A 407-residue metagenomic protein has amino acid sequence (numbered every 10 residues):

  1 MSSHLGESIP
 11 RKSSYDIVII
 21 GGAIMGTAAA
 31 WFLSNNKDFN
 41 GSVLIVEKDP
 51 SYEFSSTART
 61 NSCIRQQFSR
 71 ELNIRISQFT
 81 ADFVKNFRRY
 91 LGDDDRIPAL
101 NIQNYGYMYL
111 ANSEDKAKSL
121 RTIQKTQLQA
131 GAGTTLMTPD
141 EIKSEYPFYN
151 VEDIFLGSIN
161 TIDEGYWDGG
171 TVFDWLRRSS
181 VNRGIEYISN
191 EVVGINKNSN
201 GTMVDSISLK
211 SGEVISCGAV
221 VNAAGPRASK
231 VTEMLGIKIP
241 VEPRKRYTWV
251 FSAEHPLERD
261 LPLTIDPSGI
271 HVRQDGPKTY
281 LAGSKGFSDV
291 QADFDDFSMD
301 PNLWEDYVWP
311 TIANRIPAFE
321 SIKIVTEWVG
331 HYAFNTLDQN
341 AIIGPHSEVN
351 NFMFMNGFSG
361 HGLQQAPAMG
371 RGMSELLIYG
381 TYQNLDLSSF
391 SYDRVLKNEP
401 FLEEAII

Functional and structural regions predicted by a protein language model:
M1-I17, F32-G41, E404-I407: Extreme N-terminal leader/targeting segments of oxidoreductases
S13-Y15, I188, L209-A219: Core beta-strand elements of the Rossmann-like FAD/NAD(P) dinucleotide-binding domain in flavoenzyme oxidoreductases
S34-T57: Glycine-rich FAD pyrophosphate-binding loop
N61-E145, G269-H271, I312: Dinucleotide-binding Rossmann-like beta1-alpha1 core, especially the glycine-rich loop that anchors the ADP
N86, Q103, L110-R183, I188-S189 (+1 more regions): Flavin (FAD/FMN) cofactor-binding and adjacent substrate-gating region of FAD-dependent oxidoreductase domains
I97, K238, A253-N351: Active-site lid/adjacent beta-loop-alpha segment flanking the redox-cofactor pocket in flavoenzymes
D140-P147, Y166, N302-P367, R371-Q383 (+1 more regions): Flavin (FAD/FMN) cofactor-binding core of flavoprotein oxidoreductases
S211-D260: Central helical "cap/lid" subdomain
